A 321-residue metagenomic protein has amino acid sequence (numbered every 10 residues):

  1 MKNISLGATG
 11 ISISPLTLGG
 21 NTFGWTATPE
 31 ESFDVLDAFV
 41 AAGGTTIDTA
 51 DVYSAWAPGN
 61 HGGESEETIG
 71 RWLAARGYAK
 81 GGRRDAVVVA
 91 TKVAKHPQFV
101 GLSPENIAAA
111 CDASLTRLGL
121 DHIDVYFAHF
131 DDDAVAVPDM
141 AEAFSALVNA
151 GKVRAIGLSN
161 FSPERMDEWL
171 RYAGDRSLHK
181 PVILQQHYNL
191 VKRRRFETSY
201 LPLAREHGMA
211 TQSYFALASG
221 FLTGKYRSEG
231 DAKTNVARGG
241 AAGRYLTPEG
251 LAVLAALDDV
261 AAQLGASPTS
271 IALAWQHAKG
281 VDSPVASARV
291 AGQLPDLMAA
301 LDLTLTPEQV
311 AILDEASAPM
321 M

Functional and structural regions predicted by a protein language model:
M1-A86: N-terminal binding-site loop/beta-alpha segment at the start of enzyme catalytic domains that lines or forms
I11-L16, G43-T45, G81-V87, L120-D124 (+5 more regions): Short, well-ordered coil/turn segments that N-cap beta-strands
G20-E30, V93-E105, A134-V135: Active-site mouth loops of central-metabolism enzymes
A27-V40, L102-R117, M166-R171: Short, acidic/polar
T46-A50, V88-T91, H122-F127, G157-L158 (+1 more regions): Short beta-strand segments at enzyme active-site cores
Y53-P58, H96-V100, L222, D296: A short acidic, helix-capping loop that chelates divalent metal ions and anchors anionic groups
T116-A134: Active-site groove signature of glycoside hydrolases
D131, V135-M321: Beta/alpha (TIM)-barrel catalytic core signal, keyed to glycine-rich beta->alpha loops juxtaposed to Asp/Glu that bind
